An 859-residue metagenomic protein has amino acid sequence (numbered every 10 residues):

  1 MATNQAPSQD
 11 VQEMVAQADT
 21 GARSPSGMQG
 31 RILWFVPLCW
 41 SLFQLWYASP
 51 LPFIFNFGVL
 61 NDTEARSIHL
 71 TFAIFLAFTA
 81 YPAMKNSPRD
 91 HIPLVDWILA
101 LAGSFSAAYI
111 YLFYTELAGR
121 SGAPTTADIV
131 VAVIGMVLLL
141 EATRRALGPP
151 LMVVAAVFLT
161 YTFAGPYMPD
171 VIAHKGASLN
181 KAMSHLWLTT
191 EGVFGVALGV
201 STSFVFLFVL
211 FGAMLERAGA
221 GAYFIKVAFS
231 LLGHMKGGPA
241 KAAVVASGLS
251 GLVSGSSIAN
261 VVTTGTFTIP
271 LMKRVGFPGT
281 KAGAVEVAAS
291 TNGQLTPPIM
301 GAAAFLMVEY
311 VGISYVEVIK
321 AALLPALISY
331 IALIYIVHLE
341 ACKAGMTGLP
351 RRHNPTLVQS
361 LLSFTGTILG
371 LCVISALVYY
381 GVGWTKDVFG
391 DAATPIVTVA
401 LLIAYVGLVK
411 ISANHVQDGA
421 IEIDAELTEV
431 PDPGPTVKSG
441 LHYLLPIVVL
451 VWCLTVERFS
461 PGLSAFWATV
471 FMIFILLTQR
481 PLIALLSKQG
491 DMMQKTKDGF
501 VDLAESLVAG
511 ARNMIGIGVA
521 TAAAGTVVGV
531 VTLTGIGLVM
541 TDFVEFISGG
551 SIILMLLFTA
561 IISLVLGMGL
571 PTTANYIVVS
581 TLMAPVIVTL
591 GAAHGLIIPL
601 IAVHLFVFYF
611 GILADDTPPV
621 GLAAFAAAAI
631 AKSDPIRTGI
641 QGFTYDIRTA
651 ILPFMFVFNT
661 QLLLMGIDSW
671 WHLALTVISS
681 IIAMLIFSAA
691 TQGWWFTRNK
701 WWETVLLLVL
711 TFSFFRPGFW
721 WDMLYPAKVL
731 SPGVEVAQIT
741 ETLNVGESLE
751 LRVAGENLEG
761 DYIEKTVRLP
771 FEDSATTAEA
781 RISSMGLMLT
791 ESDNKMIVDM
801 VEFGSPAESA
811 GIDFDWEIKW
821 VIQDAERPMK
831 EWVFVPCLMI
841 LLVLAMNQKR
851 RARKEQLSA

Functional and structural regions predicted by a protein language model:
M1-G122, I129-V133, A332, F715: Conserved, well-structured core domains of diverse proteins
A2-M28, P37, K320-N513, F625-F715 (+3 more regions): Long, contiguous bundles of hydrophobic transmembrane helices that form the permeation core of multi-pass
L33-L38, E64-T79, V95-S104, I129-L138 (+16 more regions): Hydrophobic mid-bilayer segments of alpha-helices in multi-pass membrane transport proteins, especially secondary
T126-V130, T190-F204, L231-A243, V275-K281 (+6 more regions): Membrane-interfacial loop-to-helix junctions in multi-pass transporters
E141, A146, A156-V171, L179-N180 (+11 more regions): Core transmembrane alpha-helical segments of multi-pass membrane transporters/permeases
S203, R827-A852: Selective detector of the "anchor" transmembrane alpha-helix that sits immediately C-terminal
I225-G293, I299-L306, G312, T572-F610 (+1 more regions): Hydrophobic transmembrane alpha-helices that form the pore/transport pathway of multi-pass ion and small-solute
A778-D824: PDZ/PDZ-like domain segments forming the peptide/carboxylate-binding groove, activating on the N-terminal beta-strands
